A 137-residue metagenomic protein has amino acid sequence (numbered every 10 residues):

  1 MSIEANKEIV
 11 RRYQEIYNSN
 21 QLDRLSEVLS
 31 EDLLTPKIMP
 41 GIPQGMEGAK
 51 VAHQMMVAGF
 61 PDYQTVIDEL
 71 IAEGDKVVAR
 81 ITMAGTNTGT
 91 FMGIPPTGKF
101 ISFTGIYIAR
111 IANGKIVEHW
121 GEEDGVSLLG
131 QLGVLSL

Functional and structural regions predicted by a protein language model:
M1-L137: C-terminal and inter-domain tail/linker signature
